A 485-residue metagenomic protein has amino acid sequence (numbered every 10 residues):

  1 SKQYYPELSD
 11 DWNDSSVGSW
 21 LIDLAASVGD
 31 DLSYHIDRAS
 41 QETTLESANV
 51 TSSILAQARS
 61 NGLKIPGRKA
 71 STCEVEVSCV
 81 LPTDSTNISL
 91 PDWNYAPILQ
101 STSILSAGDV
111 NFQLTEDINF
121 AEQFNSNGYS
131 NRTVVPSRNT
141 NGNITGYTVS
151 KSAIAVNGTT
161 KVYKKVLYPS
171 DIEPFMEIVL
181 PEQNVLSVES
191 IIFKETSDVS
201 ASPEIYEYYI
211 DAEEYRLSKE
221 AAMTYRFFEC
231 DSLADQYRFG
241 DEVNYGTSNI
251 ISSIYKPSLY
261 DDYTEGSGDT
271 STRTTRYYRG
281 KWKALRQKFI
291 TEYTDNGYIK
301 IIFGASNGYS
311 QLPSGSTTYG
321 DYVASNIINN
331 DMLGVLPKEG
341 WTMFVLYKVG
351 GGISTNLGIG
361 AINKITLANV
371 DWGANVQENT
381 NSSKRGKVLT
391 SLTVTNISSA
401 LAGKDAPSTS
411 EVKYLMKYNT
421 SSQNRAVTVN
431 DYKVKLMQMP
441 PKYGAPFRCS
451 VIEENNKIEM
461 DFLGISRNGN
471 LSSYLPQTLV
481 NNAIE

Functional and structural regions predicted by a protein language model:
S1-E485: Signature of Asx- and small-polar-rich beta-strand/turn repeats characteristic of beta-solenoid architectures
